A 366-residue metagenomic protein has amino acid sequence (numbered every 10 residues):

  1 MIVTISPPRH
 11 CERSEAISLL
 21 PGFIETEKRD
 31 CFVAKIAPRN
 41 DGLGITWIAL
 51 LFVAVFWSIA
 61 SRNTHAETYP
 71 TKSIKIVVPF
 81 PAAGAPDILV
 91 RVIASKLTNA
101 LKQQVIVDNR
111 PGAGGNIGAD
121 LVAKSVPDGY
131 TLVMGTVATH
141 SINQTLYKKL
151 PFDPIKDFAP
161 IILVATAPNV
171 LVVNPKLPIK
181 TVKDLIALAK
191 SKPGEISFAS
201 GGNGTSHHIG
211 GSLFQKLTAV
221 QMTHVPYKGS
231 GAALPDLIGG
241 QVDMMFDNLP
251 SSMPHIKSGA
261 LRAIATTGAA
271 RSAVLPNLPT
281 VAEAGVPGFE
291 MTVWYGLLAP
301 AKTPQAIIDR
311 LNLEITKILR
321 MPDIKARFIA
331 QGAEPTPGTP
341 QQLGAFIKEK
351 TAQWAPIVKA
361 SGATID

Functional and structural regions predicted by a protein language model:
M1-H10: Extreme N-terminal basic, low-complexity initiation segments that serve as generic localization/processing leaders
S14-S18, E25-K28, A34-G44, F52-A54 (+2 more regions): A cross-taxon signal for low-complexity, glycine/charged-rich
H65-K156, E195, N203, A219-M244 (+5 more regions): N-terminal (or domain-start) structured segment
T71-S73, K257, T280-E283, Q305-D366: An extracytoplasmic/periplasmic, membrane-proximal ligand-sensing/linker region
K124-Y130, V137, T145-A232, V281 (+1 more regions): Hinge/capping helix and adjacent helix->loop/strand transition within the periplasmic-binding protein
H140-K149, H208, L213-L217, M244-L278: A ligand-binding cleft/hinge motif common to bilobed small-molecule-binding domains
T166, S252-R320, E349-A352: C-terminal lobe and pocket-closing loops of periplasmic/extracytoplasmic Venus-flytrap solute-binding proteins
